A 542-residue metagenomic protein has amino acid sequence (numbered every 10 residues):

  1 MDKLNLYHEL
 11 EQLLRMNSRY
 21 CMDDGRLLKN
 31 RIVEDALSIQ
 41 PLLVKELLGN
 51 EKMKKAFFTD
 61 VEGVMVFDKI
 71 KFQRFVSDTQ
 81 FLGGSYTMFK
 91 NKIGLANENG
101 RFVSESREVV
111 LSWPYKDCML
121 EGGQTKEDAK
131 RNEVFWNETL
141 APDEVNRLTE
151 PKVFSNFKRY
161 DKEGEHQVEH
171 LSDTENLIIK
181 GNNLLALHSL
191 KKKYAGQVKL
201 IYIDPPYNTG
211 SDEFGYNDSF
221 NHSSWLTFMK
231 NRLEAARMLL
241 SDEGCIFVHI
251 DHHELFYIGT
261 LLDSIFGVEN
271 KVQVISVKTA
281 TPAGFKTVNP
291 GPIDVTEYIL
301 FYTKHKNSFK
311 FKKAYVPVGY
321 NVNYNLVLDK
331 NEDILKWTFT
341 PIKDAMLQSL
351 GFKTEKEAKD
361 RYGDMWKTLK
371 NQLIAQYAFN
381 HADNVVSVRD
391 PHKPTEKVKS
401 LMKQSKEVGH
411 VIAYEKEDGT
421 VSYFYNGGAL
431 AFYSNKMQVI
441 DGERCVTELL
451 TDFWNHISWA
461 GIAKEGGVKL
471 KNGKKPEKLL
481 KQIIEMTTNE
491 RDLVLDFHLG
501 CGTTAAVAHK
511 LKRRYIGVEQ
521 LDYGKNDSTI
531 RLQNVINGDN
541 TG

Functional and structural regions predicted by a protein language model:
M1-K199, G210-S223, D390-S400, H410-G419: DnaQ-like (DEDDh/DEDDy) 3′-5′ exonuclease domain used for proofreading and 3′-end trimming on nucleic acids
G84, D117-M119, H305-G466, E477: Active-site-adjacent helix-turn-beta-strand microarchitecture at beta-sheet edges that either contains or buttresses
G123-Q124, L190, S211-Y216, I258-T260 (+3 more regions): Short, solvent-exposed loop/turn and secondary-structure capping segments
Y160-K192, G461-L493, L499: Glycine-rich adenosyl-nucleotide cofactor-binding module
E165-E169, L184, L190-C245, H253 (+6 more regions): SAM-dependent methyltransferase catalytic-core segment centered on the flexible catalytic loop and adjoining short
L184, T279-V288, T420-G442, K469-L493: Flexible, glycine/threonine-enriched loop-and-boundary segments that flank and lead into catalytic domains of large
H222-L226, K230, L255, E477-G542: Conserved S-adenosyl-L-methionine
M229-R232, D242-E243, F247, H252-G319: Signature of N6-adenine DNA methyltransferases within the class I
